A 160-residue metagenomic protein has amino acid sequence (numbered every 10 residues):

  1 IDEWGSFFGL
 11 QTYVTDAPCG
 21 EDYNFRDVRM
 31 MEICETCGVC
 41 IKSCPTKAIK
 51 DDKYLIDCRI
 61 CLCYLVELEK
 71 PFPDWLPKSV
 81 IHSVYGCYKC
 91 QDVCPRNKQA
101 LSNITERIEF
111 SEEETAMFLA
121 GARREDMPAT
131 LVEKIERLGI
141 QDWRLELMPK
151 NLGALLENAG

Functional and structural regions predicted by a protein language model:
I1-E113: Catalytic cores of enzyme domains
L76-G160: Alpha-helical scaffold domains
